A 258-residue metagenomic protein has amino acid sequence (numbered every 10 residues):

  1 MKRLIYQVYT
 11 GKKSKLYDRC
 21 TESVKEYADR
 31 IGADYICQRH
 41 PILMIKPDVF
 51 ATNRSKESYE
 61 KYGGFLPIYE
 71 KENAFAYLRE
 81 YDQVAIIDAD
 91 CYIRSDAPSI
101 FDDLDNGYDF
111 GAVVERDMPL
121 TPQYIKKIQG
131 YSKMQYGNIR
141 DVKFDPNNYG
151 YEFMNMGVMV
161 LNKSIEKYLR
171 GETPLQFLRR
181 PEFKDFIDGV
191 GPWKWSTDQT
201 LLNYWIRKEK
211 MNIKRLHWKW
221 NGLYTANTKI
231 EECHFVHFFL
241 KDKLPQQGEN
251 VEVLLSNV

Functional and structural regions predicted by a protein language model:
M1-Y59, L66-E70, R79-E80, K208-K210 (+2 more regions): N-terminal anchoring/stem segment of glycosyltransferases
Y6, G157-M159: Conserved hydrophobic/aromatic positions in well-ordered beta-strands
V8, Q38-H40, V113, L216-K219: Conserved beta-strand termini and adjacent loop/short-helix elements that scaffold enzyme active sites in alpha/beta
Y17, P47-T52, I93, D145-G150 (+2 more regions): A glycosyltransferase accessory/donor-loop signature
T21, H40-I42, S95-A97, K219-G222: Short, polar loop motifs at secondary-structure junctions
K25, F101, N203-R207: Non-transmembrane alpha-helical segments in soluble domains of secreted/periplasmic/extracellular proteins
P67-Q129, V160-L161: GT-A fold catalytic core of metal-dependent nucleotide-sugar glycosyltransferases, centered on the diacidic
S132-G150: Short, flexible, basic/aromatic active-site loop/helix in glycosyltransferases
